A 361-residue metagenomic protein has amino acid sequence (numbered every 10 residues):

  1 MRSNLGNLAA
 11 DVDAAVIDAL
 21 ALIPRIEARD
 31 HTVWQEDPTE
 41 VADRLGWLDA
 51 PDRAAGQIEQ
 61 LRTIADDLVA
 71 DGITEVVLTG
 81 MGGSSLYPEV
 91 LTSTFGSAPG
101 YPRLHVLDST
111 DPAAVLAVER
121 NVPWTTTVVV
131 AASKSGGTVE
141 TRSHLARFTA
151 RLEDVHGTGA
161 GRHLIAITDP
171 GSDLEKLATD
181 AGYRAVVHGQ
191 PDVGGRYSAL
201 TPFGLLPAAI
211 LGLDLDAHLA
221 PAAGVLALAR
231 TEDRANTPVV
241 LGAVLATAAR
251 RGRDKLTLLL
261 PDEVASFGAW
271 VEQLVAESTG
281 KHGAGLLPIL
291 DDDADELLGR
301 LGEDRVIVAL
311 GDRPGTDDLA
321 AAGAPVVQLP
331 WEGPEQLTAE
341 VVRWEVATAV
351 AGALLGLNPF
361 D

Functional and structural regions predicted by a protein language model:
M1-A70, G323, E332-T338, A347-A351 (+1 more regions): Extended, charge-enriched "interface" segments that sit outside catalytic cores
G46-T63, P88-A132, G137-V139, S143-A146 (+1 more regions): Glycine-rich oxoanion-binding loops at beta->alpha junctions
D49, T74-G80, V128-S135, I165 (+1 more regions): Short glycine-rich or small-residue beta-strand-to-loop segments that form or flank ligand, phosphate, metal/Fe-S
Q60-T74, A117-T127, V244-R253, L301: Glycine-rich phosphate/diphosphate-binding loops that line cofactor/substrate pockets in enzymes
V77, M81-P88, K134-R142, P170-D173 (+3 more regions): Gly/Ser/Thr-rich loops at beta-strand to alpha-helix junctions that form or flank small-molecule/cofactor-binding
L107, A132-S133, V187-V193, L329-E332: Short beta->alpha connector loops at strand-helix junctions that form conserved, small/polar/Pro-enriched
D154-V306, A320, V346-D361: Active-site phosphate/pyrophosphate-binding segments
A309-P330: Phosphate/diphosphate-binding loops
